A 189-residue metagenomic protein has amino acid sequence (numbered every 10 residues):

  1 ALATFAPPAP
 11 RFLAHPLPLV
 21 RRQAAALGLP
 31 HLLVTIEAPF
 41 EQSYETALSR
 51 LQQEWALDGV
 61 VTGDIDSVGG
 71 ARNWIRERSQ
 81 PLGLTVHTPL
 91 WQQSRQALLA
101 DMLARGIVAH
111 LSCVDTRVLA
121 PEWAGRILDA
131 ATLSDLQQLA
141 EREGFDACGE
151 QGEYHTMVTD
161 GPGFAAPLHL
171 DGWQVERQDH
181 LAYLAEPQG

Functional and structural regions predicted by a protein language model:
A1-L111: ATP-dependent adenylation/nucleotidyltransferase module used to activate substrates
Q23-A25, L29-L32, D58-V61, W74-I75 (+2 more regions): ATP/NTP-dependent adenylation/nucleotidyl-transfer catalytic domains that generate, transfer, or process NMP-activated
